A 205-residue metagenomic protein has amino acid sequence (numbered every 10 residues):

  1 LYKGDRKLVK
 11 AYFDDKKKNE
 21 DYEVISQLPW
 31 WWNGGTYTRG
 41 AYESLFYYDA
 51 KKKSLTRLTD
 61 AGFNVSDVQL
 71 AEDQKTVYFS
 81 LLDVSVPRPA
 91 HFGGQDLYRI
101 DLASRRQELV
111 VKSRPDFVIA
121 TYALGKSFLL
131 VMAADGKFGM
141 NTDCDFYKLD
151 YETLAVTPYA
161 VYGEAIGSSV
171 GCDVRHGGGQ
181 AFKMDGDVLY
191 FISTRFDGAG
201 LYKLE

Functional and structural regions predicted by a protein language model:
L1-S44, T59-V65, S80-D96, L109-I119 (+4 more regions): A flexible loop/linker signature enriched in serine peptidases of the S9 family
D49-K53, D101-R105, D150-L154, E205: Short loop/turn segments that connect beta-strands within beta-propeller blades
K51-K52, K75, G139-M140: Short, solvent-exposed loop/turn segments that connect beta-strands within catalytic domains and beta-strand-rich
L70, Y122-L124, F182-M184: Residue-level recognition of a conserved intra-blade site in WD40 beta-propeller repeats
D73-K75, K126-S127, G186-D187: Short coil/turn segments that connect the beta-strands within blades of beta-propeller domains
